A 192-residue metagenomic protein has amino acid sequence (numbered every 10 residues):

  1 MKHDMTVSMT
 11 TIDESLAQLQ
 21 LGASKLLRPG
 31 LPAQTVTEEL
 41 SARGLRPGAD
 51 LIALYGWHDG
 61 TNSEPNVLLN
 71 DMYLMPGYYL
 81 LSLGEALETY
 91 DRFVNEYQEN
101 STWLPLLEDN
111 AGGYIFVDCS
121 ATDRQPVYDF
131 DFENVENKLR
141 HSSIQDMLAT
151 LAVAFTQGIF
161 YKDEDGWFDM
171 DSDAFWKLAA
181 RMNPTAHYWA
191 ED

Functional and structural regions predicted by a protein language model:
M1-G113, K162, R181-D192: A surface-exposed partner-binding patch
P76, S82-L83, D118, S142-I144: Helix N-cap / beta->alpha transition motif
L107-N110, A121, N134: Short, flexible loop/turn elements at secondary-structure junctions
G113-C119: Short, surface-exposed beta-strand/loop micro-motifs that present aromatic residues
C119-F130: Amphipathic alpha-helical protein-interaction segments
D129-G158: Compact, glycine/acidic-enriched structural inserts
D129-V135, S172-A174, R181: Secondary-structure transition/turn motif
T156-I159, D163-D169, A179: Mixed-charge (acidic/basic) macromolecular-recognition segments
